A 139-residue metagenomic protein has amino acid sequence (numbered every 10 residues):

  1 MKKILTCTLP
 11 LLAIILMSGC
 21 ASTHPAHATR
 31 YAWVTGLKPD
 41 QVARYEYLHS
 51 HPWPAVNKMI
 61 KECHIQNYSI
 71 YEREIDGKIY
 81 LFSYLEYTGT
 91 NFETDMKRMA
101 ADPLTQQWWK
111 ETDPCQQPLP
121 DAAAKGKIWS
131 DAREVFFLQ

Functional and structural regions predicted by a protein language model:
M1-L9: Bacterial N-terminal signal peptides that target proteins for export
L16-G19: C-terminal motif of bacterial Sec signal peptides marking the signal peptidase cleavage site
A21-H27: Bacterial Sec signal peptide processing site at the extreme N-terminus
A28-V42: Terminal, regulation- and interaction-focused segments at domain boundaries
T35-L37, Y84-Y87: Short beta-strand-to-loop capping motifs
Q41-Q66: Short amphipathic alpha-helical segments
M59-Q66, E86-S130: An amphipathic, aromatic/His-enriched active-site/gating alpha helix that lines ligand/cofactor pockets
Y71-I75: Short beta-strand micro-motifs enriched in acidic
